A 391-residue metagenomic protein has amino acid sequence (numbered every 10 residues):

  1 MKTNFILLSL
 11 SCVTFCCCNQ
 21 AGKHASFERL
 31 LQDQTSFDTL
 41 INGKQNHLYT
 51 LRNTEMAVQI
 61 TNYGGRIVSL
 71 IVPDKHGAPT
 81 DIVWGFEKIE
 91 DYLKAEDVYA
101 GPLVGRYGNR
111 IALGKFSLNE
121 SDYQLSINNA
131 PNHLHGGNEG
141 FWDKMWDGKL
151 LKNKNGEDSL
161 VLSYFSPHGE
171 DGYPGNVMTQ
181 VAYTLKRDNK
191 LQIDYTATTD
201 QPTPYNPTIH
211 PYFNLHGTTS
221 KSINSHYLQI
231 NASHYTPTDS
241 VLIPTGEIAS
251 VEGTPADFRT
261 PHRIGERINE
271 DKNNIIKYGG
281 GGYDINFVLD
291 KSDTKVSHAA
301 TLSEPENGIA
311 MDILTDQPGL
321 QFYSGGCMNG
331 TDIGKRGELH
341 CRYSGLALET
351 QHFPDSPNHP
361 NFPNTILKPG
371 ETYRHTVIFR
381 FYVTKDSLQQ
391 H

Functional and structural regions predicted by a protein language model:
M1-F5: Positively charged n-region of N-terminal signal peptides that target proteins for export
I6-L10: Sec-dependent N-terminal signal peptides
T14-C17: C-terminal motif of bacterial Sec signal peptides marking the signal peptidase cleavage site
N19-H391: An exposed, glycine/acidic-rich loop-and-rim segment of catalytic or binding clefts
